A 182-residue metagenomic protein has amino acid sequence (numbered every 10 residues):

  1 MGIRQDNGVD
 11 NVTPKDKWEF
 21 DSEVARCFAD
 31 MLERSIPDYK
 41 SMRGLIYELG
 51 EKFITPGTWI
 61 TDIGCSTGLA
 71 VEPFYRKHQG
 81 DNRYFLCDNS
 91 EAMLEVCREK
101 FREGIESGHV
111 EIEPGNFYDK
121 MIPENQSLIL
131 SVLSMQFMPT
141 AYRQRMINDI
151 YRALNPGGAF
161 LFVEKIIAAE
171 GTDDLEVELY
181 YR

Functional and structural regions predicted by a protein language model:
M1-C27: N-terminal, positively charged/glycine-rich alpha-helical extensions of SAM-dependent methyltransferases
D38-P56: Conserved alpha-helix/loop element of class I SAM-dependent methyltransferases that forms part of the SAM/SAH-binding
W59, G157-A159: Short glycine-centered segments of the SAM/dcSAM-binding site in methyltransferase folds
T61, G68-D119: Class I SAM-dependent methyltransferase SAM/SAH-binding core
M121-I129: A short acidic, Gly/Pro-enriched loop at the edge of an enzyme's catalytic core that lines a small-molecule cofactor
S131-S134: A short beta-strand submotif of the Rossmann-like class I SAM-dependent methyltransferase core that lines
Q144-P156: A short glycine-rich, Lys/Arg-flanked "PGG" loop and its adjoining helix->strand segment in the class I
L161-R182: Conserved class I S-adenosyl-L-methionine
